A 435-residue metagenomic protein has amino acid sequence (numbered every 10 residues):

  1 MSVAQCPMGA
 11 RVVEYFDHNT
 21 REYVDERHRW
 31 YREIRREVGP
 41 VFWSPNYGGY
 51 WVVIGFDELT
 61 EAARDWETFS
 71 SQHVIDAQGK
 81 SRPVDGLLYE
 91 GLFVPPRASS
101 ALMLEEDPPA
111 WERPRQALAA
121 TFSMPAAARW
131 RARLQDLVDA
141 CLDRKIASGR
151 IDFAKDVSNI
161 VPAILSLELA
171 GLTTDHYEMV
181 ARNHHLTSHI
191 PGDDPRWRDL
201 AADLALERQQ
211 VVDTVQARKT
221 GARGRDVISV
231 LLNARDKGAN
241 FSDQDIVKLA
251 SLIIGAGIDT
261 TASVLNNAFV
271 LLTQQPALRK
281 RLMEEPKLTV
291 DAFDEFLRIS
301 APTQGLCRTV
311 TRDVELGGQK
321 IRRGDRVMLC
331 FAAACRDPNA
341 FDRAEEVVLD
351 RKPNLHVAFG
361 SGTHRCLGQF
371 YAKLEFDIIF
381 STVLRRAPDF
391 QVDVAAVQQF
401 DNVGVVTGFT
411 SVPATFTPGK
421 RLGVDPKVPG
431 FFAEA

Functional and structural regions predicted by a protein language model:
M1-A435: Cytochrome P450
